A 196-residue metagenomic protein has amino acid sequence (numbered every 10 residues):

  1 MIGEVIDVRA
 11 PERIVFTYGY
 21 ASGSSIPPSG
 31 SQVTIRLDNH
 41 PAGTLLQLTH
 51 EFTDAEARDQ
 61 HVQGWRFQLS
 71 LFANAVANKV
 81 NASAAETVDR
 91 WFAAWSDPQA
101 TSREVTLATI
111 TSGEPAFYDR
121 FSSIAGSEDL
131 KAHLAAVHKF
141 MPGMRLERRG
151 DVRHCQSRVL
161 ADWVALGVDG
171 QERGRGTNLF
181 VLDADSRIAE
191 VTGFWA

Functional and structural regions predicted by a protein language model:
M1-P11: Helix-adjacent hinge/juxtasegments
I2-E4, Q47, V62-R66, A73-A196: C-terminal and inter-domain tail/linker signature
I6-D7, V15-F67, R173-G193: Beta-strand/loop substructures that line and gate deep hydrophobic ligand-binding cavities in soluble
P11, P27-P28, P41, P98 (+2 more regions): Proline-rich intrinsically disordered, low-complexity coils
P11-F16, S157-A161: Short, hydrophobic/aromatic-rich segments at coil-to-beta transitions
R13-V15, T34, E114, R145: Ser/Thr- (and often Asn-) enriched beta-sheet segments in non-cytosolic proteins
